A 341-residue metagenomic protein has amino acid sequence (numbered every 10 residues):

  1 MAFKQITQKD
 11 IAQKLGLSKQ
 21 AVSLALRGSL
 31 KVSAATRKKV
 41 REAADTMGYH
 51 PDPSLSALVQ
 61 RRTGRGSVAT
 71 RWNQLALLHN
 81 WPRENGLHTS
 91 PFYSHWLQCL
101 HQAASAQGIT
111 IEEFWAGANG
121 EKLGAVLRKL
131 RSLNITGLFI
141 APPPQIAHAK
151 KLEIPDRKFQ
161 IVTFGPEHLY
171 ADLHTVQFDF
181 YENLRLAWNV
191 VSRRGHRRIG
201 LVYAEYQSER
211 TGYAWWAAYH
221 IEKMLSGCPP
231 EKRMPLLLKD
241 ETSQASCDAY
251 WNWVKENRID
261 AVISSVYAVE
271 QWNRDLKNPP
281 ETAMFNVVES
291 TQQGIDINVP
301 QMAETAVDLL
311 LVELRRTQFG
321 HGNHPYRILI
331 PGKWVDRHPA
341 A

Functional and structural regions predicted by a protein language model:
M1-G66: N-terminal helix-turn-helix DNA-binding module of bacterial transcription factors
A2-F3, M47-L127, E205, A217-H220 (+1 more regions): Amphipathic helical "hinge" segments at domain boundaries
A76, N134-P143, V162, G200-Y203 (+3 more regions): Periplasmic-binding protein-like
I109-S132, R185, P229-E256: Structural motif
A141-N183, E281-I295: Flexible loop/hinge segments that line or gate small-molecule binding clefts
H174-L201, Q244-W251, I297-Q318: Hydrophobic alpha-helical segments within soluble ligand-binding/sensing domains
L186-S226, F319-A340: An alpha-beta-alpha
N252-A341: Flexible loop/turn connectors
